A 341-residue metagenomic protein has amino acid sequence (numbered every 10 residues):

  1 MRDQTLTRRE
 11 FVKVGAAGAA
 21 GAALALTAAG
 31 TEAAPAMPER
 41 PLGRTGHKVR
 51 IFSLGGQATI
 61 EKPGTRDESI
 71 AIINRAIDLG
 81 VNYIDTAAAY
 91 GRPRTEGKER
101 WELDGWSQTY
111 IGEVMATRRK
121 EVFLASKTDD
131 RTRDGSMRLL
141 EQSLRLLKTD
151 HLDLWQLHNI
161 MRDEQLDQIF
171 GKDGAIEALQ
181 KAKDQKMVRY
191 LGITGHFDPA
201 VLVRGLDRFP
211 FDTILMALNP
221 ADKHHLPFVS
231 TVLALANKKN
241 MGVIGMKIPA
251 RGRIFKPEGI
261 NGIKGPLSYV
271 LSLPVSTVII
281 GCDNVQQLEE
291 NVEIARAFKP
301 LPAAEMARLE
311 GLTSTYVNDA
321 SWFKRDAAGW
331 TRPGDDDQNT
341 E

Functional and structural regions predicted by a protein language model:
M1-A19: N-terminal secretory signal peptides and thylakoid transit peptides that target proteins across membranes
L26-F52: C-terminal segment of N-terminal export signals and the immediately downstream linker at the start of the mature
L42, L54, I84, I111 (+5 more regions): Conserved, mostly hydrophobic/aromatic
T45-I60, Q156-N159: N-terminal small/glycine-rich loop or linker at the start of catalytic domains across soluble metabolic enzymes
N82, S230-E341: Structured C-terminal cap/extension of enzyme domains
D85-E113, R162-D163: Glycine-rich, proline-tolerant flexible connector loops at the mouths of alpha/beta enzymes
W101, G105-A125, I176-K181: Alpha-helix-loop-beta-strand connector modules within alpha/beta enzyme cores
R131-P220, H224-P227, N237-I244: Glycine/proline-rich, positively charged, aromatic-decorated active-site loop/lid region on the catalytic face
